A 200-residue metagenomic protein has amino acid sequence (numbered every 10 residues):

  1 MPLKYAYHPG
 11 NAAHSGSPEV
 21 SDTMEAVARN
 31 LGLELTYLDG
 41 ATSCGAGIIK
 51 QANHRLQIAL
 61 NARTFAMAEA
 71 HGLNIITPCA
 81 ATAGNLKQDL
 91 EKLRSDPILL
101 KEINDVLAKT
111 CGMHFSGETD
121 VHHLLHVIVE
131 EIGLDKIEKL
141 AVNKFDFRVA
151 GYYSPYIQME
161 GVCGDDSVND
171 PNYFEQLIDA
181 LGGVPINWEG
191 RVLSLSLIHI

Functional and structural regions predicted by a protein language model:
P2-Y5: Extreme N-terminal starter segment of soluble prokaryotic enzymes
A13-V20: Short N-terminal binding/cap micro-motifs at the start of the first secondary-structure element
S21-G32, P171-D179: Short catalytic helix/loop segments, enriched in acidic residues and glycine and frequently bearing histidine
N30-A41: N-terminal glycine-rich anion-binding loops that anchor highly charged ligand groups
Q51-L73: Short, structured active-site "lid" loops
K92-E118: Short mixed-charge
V142-L177: Hydrophobic, aromatic-enriched interface-forming segments
I198-I200: Conserved small/polar residues in nucleotide/adenosyl-binding loops
